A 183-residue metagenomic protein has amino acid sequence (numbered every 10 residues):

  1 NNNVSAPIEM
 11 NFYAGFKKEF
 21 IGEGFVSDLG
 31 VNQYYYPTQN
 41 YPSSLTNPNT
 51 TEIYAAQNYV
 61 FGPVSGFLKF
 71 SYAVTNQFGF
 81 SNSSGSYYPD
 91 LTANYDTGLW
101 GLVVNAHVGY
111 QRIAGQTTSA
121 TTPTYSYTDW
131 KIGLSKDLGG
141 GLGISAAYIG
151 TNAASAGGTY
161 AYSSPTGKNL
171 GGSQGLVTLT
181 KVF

Functional and structural regions predicted by a protein language model:
N1, K18, Q33-P37, Y59-F61 (+5 more regions): Transmembrane beta-strands of outer-membrane beta-barrel pores
N1-N47, T117-S119, T124, P165-T166: Surface-exposed loop and membrane-interface regions of Gram-negative outer-membrane beta-barrel proteins
A6-M10, F25, N47-I53, S83-P89 (+2 more regions): Residues that define the transmembrane beta-barrel architecture of outer-membrane proteins
F12-A14, L29, I53-A55, P89-A93 (+3 more regions): Membrane-embedded beta-strands of outer-membrane beta-barrel proteins, especially the hydrophobic/small aromatic
G15-I21, N58-G62, N94-G98, S135-G139 (+1 more regions): Structural signature of outer-membrane beta-barrel channels/translocons
G22-S27, G62-L68, L99-A106, G140-A146: Repeated loop/turn-to-beta-strand initiation elements of outer-membrane beta-barrel proteins
V103-T166: Outer membrane beta-barrel transmembrane domains
I132, K136, G167-F183: Outer-membrane beta-barrel "beta-signal"
